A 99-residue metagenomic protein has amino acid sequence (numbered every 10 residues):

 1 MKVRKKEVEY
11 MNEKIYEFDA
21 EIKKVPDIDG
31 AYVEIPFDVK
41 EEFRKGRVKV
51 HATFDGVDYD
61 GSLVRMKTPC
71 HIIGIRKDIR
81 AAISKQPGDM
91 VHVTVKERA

Functional and structural regions predicted by a protein language model:
V3-C70, P87-A99: Long, compositionally biased stretches
I73: Beta-strand/loop nucleic-acid-binding surfaces
R76-A81: Short alpha-helix capping/helix-loop boundary micro-motifs
